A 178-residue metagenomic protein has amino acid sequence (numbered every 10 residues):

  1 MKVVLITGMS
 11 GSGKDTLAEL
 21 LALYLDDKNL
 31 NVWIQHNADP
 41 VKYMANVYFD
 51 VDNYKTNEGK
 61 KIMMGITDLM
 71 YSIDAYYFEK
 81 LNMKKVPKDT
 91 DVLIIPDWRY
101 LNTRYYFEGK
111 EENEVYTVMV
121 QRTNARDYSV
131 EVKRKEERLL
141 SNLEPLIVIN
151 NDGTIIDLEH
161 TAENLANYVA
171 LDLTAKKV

Functional and structural regions predicted by a protein language model:
M1-V4, V115: Extreme N-terminal starter segment of soluble prokaryotic enzymes
I6, I95: Hydrophobic anchor at the beta1->P-loop junction of P-loop NTPases
M9: P-loop (Walker A) phosphate-binding loop of NTP-binding proteins
K14: Conserved lysine of the Walker
L17: Hydrophobic positions on the alpha1 helix immediately C-terminal to the Walker A/P-loop
L20: Active-site signature of alpha/beta-hydrolase-fold catalytic machinery across serine- and Asp/Cys-nucleophile hydrolases
L30-V92, R99: ATP-dependent small-molecule kinase phosphotransfer cores that center on conserved nucleotide phosphate-binding segments
N82, Y116, V120-V178: Small-molecule kinase domains that catalyze NTP-dependent phosphoryl transfer to phosphate-bearing small molecules
